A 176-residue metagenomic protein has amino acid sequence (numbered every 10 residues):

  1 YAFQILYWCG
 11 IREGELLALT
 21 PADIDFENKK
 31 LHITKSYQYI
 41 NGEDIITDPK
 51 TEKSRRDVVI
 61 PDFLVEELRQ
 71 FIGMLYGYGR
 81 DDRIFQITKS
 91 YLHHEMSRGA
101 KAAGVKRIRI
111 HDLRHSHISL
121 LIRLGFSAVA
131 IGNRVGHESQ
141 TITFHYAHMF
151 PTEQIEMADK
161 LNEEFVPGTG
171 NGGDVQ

Functional and structural regions predicted by a protein language model:
A2, L6, A100, L121-I122: Short helix-to-turn junction characteristic of helix-turn-helix DNA-binding domains, especially the helix
L6-Y37, V129: Short, charged phosphate-coordinating catalytic segments
C9, K106, L124: Flexible coil/turn residues that form the inter-helical turn or adjacent wing/linker of helix-turn-helix
E15-L17, I108-R109, I118, G125-H137: Active-site-proximal segment of tyrosine recombinases
N28, N41, T47-R55, V59-L64 (+1 more regions): C-terminal secondary-structure termini that scaffold catalytic or DNA-interacting sites
N28, S36-Y37, P61-K106: Active-site/catalytic core of tyrosine-dependent DNA strand-transfer enzymes
Y37, V65, A128, V135-K160: Catalytic-site neighborhood detector that most strongly recognizes the C-terminal catalytic loop/helix of tyrosine
I110-H111, Y146: Catalytic tyrosine of NAD(P)H-dependent dehydrogenase/reductases that use a Tyr as the general acid/base
